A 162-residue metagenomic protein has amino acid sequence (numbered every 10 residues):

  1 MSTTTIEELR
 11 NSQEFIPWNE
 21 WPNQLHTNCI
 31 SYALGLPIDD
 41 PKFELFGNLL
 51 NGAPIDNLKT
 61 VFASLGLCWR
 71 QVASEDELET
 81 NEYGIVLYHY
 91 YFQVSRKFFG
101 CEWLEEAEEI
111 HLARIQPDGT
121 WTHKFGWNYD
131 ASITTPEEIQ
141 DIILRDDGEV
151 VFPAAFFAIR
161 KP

Functional and structural regions predicted by a protein language model:
M1-G66, L78-E79, V94-S95: N-terminal capping segments
E7-E8, E14, E20, E44 (+4 more regions): Glutamate identity and glutamate-enriched acidic tracts
G35, Y88, I115, A158-R160: Hydrophobic side chains in beta-strands
G47, Q93, F99-G100, P153 (+1 more regions): Compositionally biased, low-structure terminal segments
N51-Y129: ...with weaker cross-activation on analogous glycine-rich loops/strands in unrelated enzymes
G119-P162: Active-site or metal-binding loop neighborhoods of secreted/extracellular toxin and effector enzymes
